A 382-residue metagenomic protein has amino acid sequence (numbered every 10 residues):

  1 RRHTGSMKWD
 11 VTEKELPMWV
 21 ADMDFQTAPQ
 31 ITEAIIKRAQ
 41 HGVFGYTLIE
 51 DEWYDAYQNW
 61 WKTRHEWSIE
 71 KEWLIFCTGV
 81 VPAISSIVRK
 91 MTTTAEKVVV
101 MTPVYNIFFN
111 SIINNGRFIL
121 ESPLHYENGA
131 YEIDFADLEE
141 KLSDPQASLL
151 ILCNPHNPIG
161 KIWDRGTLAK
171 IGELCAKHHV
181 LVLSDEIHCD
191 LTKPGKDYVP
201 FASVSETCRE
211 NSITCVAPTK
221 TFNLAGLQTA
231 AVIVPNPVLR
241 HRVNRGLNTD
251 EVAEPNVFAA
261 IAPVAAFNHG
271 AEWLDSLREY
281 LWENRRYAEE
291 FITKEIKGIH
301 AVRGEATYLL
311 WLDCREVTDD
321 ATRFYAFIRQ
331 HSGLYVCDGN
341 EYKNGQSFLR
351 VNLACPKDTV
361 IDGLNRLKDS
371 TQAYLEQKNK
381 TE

Functional and structural regions predicted by a protein language model:
R1-G79, S86, A266-F267, A373-Y374 (+1 more regions): N-terminal small-domain helix-loop-helix segment of the aminotransferase-like
E33-K37, E206-W282, E290-F291: Conserved core segment of the aminotransferase class I/II
F44-E173, D190-L191, Y198-S203, N379: Conserved core of the PLP fold type I
E96, R117, K177-L181, R209-E210: A short helix->loop->beta-strand "cap" motif at the edges of active sites that frequently abuts
C208, F327-V336, E341-E382: PLP-dependent enzyme catalytic core of the Aspartate aminotransferase-like
V264, Y280-E289, A301-C314, G345: Conserved glycine-rich beta-strand-loop-beta hairpin in the small C-terminal domain of fold type I
